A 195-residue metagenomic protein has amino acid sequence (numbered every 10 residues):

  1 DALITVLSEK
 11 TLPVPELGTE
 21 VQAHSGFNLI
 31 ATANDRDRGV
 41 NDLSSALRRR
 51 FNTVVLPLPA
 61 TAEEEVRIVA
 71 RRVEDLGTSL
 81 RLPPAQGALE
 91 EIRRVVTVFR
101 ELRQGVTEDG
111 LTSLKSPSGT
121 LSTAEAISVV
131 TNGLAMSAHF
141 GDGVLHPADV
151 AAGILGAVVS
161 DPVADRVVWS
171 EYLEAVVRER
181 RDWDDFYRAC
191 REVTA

Functional and structural regions predicted by a protein language model:
D1-L80, A135-M136: Canonical AAA+ ATPase core
V6, V98, G153: Short acidic/histidine-centered micro-motifs embedded in hydrophobic/aromatic stretches that mark compact functional
R38-D42, T53-S118, H139-G143, R181-T194: Conserved C-terminal "switch" segment of AAA+ ATPases
G87, E91-R94, S122-A126, H146-A151: Short, conserved alpha-helical segments within structured domains
E101-D109, T123, I127-P147, G156-V163: AAA+ ATPase "lid" subdomain C-terminal helix
A138-A195: C-terminal engagement/docking regions of AAA+ P-loop ATPases
